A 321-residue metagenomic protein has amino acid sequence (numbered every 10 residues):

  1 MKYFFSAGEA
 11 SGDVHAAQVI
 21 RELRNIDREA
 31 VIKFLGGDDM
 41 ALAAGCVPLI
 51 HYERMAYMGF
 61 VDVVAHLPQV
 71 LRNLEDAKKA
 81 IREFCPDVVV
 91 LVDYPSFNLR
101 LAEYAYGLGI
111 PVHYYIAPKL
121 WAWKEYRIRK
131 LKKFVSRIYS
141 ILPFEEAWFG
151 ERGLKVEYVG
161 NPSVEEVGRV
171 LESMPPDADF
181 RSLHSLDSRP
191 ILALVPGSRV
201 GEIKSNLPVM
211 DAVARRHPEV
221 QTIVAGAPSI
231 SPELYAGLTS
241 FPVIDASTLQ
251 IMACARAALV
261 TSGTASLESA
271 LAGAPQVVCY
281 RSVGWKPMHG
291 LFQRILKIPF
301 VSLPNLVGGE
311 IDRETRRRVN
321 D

Functional and structural regions predicted by a protein language model:
M1-D321: Nucleotide-activated sugar donor-binding and catalytic core shared by glycosyltransferases and related lipid-linked
